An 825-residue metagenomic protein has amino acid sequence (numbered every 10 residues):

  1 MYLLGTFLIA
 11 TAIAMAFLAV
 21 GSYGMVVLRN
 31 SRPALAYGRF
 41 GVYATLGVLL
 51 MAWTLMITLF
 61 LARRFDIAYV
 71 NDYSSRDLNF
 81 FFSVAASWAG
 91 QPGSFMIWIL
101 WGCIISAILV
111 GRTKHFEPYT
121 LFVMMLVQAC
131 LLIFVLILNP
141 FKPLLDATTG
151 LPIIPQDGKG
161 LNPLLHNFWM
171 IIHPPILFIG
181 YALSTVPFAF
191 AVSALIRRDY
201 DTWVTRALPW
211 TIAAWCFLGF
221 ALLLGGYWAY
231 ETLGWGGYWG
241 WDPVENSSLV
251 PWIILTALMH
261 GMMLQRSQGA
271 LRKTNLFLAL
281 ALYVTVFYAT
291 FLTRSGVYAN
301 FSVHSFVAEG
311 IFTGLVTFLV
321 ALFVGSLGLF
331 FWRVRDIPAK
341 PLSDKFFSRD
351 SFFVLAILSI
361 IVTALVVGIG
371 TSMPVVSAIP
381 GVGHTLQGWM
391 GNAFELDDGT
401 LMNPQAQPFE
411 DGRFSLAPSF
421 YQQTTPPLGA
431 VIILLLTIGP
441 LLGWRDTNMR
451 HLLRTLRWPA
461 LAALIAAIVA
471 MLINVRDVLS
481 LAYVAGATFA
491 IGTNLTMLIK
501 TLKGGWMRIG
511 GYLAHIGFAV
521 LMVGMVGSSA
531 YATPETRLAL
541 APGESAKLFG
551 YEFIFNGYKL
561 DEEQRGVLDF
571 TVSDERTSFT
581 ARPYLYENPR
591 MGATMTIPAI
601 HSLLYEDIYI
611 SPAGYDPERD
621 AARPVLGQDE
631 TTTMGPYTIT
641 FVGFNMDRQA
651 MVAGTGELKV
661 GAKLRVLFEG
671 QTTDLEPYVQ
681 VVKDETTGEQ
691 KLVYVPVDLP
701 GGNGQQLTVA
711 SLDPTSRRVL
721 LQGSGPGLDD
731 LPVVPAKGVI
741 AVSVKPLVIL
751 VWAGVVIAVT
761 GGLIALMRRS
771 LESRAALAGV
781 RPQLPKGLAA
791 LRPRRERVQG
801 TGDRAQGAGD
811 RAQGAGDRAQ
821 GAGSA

Functional and structural regions predicted by a protein language model:
M1-V798, S824-A825: Solvent-exposed, non-transmembrane regions of integral membrane proteins
R797-A822: Long, intrinsically disordered low-complexity tandem-repeat segments
